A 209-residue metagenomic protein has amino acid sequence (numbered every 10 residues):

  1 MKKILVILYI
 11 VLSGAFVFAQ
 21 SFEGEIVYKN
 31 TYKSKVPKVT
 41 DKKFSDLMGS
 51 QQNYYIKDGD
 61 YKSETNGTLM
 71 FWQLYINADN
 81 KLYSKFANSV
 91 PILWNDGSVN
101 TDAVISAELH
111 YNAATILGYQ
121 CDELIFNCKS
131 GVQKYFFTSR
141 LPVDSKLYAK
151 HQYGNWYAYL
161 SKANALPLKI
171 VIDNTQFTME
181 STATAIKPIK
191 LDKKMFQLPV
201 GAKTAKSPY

Functional and structural regions predicted by a protein language model:
M1-I26: Bacterial Sec-dependent N-terminal signal peptides
S21-Y209: Extended soluble regions of mature proteins
